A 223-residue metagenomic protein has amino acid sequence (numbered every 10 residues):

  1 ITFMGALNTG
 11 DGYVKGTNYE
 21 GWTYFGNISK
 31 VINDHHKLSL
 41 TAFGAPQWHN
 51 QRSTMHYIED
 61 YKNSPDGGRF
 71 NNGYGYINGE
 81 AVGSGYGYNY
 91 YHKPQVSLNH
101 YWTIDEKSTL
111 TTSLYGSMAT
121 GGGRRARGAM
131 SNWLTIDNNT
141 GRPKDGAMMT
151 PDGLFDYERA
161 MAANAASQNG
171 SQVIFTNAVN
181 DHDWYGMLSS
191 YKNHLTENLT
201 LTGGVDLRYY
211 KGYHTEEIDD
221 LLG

Functional and structural regions predicted by a protein language model:
I1-F3, L38-L40, L110-L114, L201-V205: Transmembrane beta-strands of outer-membrane beta-barrel proteins
I1-T9, V14-N50, L98-D105: Transmembrane beta-barrel wall of Gram-negative outer-membrane proteins
L7-D11, G44-W48, G116-T120, L207-Y213: Transmembrane beta-strands of outer-membrane beta-barrel pores
N8, V14-E20, Q51-E59, G123-S131 (+1 more regions): Outer-membrane beta-barrel translocator domains and adjoining extracellular loop/strand segments of Gram-negative
S29, K37-Y101, R124-T176: Acidic/polar loop-and-plug regions of large Gram-negative outer-membrane beta-barrel proteins
N33, H56-Y57, D105, T196: Helix N-cap and loop-to-helix transition residues
V82-R125, S171-T202, Y213-H214: Outer-membrane beta-barrel transmembrane strands
T200-G223: Signature of Gram-negative outer-membrane beta-barrel scaffolds
